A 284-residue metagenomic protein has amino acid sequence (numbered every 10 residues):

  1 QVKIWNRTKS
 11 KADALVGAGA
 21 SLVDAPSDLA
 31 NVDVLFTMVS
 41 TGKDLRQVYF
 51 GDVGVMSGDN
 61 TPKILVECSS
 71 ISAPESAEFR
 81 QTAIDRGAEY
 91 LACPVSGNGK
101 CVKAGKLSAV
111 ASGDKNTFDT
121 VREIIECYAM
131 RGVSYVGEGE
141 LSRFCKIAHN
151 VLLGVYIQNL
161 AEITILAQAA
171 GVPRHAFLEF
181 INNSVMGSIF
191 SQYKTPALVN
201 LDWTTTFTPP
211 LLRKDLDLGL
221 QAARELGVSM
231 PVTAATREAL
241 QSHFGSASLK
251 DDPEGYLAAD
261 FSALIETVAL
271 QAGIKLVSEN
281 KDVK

Functional and structural regions predicted by a protein language model:
Q1-M38, K63-I64, E78, G99-V102 (+2 more regions): NAD(P)+-binding Rossmann beta1-loop-alpha1 motif at the extreme N-terminus of oxidoreductases
V2, L22, E89-L91, R174 (+1 more regions): Hydrophobic beta-strand scaffold residues
L22, P26-L91: Rossmann-fold NAD(P) dinucleotide-binding segment
V48, S69-V151: Rossmann-fold dinucleotide-binding core
E140-T267: Helical "substrate-binding/catalytic lid" subdomain of Rossmann-like NAD(P)-dependent dehydrogenases/reductases
S278-K284: Eukaryotic N-terminal low-complexity, Ser/Thr- and Lys/Arg-rich leader segments that predominantly function as
